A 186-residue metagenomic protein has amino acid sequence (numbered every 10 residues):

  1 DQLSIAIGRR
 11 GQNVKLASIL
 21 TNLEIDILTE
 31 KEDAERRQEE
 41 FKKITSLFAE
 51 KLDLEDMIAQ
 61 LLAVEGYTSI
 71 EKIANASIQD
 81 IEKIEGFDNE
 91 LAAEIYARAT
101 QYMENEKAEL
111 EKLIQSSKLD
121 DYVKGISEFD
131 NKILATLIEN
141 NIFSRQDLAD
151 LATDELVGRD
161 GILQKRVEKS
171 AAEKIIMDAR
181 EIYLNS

Functional and structural regions predicted by a protein language model:
Q2-I5, Q12-K15, S69-E71, S144-R145: Short beta-strands and strand-coil junctions in structured, solvent-facing domains, enriched
T21-L23: Short glycine-/polar-rich loops that comprise or flank the Walker A/P-loop and associated switch/sensor motifs
D26, E30-S186: Compact, charge-rich alpha-helical regulatory domains located at protein termini
